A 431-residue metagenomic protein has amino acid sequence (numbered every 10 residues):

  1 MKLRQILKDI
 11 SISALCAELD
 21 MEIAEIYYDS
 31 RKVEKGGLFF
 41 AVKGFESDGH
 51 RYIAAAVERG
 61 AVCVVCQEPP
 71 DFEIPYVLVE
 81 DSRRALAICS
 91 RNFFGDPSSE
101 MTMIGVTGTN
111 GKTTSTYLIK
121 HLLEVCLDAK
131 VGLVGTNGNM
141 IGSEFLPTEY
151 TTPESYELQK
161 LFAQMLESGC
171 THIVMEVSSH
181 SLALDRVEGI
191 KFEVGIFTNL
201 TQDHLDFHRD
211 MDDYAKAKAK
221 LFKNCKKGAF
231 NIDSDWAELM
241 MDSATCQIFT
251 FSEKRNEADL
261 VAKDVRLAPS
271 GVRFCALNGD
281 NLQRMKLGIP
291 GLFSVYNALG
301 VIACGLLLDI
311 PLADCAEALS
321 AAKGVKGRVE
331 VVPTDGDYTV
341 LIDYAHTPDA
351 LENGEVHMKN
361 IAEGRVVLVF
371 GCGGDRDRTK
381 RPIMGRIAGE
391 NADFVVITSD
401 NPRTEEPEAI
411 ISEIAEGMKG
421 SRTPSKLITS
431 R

Functional and structural regions predicted by a protein language model:
M1-I88, N92, K227, K263-R266 (+4 more regions): N-terminal leader/targeting and accessory segments in enzymes
L7, L86-I232, W236-C246, N278 (+3 more regions): Phosphate-binding loop of NTP-binding sites
D9, C66, P70-I74, S168 (+4 more regions): Acidic, Mg2+-coordinating active-site environments of NTP-dependent enzymes
G44-E46, V325, D349-E352, V356-S421 (+1 more regions): Active-site beta-alpha connecting loops in nucleotide-dependent enzymes
I53, K120, F162, K218 (+3 more regions): Generic hydrophobic/aromatic pocket-lining and core-packing "Φ" positions
I53-E58, L166, E188, K359 (+1 more regions): Non-catalytic positions within long, well-ordered alpha-helices that form the structural scaffold/packing of enzyme
V62-E68, G228-I232, V369-F370, D393-N401: Short internal beta-strands
